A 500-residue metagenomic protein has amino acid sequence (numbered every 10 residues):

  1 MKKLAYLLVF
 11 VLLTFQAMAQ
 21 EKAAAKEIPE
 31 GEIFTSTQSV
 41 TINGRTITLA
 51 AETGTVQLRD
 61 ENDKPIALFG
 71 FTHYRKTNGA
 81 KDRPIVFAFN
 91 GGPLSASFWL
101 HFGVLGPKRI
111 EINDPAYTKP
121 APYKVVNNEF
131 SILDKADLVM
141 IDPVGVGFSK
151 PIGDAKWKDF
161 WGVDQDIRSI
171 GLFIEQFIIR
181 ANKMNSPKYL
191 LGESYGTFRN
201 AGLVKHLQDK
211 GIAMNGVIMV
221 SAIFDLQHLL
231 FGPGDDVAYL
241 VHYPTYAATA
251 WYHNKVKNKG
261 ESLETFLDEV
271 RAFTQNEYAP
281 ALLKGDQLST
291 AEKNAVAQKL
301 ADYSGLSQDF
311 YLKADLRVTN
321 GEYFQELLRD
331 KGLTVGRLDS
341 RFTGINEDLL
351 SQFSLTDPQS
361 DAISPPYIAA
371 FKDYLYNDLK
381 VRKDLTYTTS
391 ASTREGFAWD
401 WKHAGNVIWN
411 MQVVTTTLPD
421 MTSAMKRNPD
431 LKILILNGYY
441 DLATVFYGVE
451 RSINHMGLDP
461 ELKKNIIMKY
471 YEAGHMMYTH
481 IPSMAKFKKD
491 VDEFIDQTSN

Functional and structural regions predicted by a protein language model:
E21-A23, D63-D159, N454: N-terminal cap/lid subdomain of alpha/beta-hydrolase-fold enzymes
E30-N78: N-terminal cap/lid segment of alpha/beta-hydrolase-fold proteins
P107-E111, Q208-S304: A catalytic-pocket lid/entrance helix-loop region that shapes and gates access to the active site across common
I110-Y123, N127-K183, Q227-L229, D235-L240 (+5 more regions): Active-site-proximal cap/loop segments of hydrolase catalytic domains
N182-Y195: Alpha/beta-hydrolase fold nucleophile elbow
G202, K313, L431, V445-H455: Short alpha-helix in the alpha/beta-hydrolase fold that links the catalytic acid
Q287-A443: Alpha/beta-hydrolase fold catalytic core
E472-M484: Catalytic histidine-centered segment of alpha/beta-hydrolase-like enzymes
